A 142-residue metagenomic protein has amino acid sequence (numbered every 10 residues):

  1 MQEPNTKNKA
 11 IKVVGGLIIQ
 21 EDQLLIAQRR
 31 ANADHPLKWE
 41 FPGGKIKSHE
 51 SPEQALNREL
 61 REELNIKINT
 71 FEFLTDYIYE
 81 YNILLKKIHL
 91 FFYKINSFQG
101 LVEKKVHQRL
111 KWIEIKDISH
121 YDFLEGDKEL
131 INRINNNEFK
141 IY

Functional and structural regions predicted by a protein language model:
Q2-L25, K45: Conserved N-terminal beta-strand and adjoining loop/helix that marks the start of the Nudix/MutT-like hydrolase domain
K12-V14, D22, I88-F91, Q108: Change "...and in nucleic-acid phosphodiester-cleaving endonucleases..." to "...and in nucleic-acid processing enzymes
Q23-E62: Conserved Nudix-box catalytic region and its N-terminal flanking loop in Nudix hydrolases and closely related
E63-T70: Short secondary-structure junctions
K67, Y77-L101, K111, I115: Active-site-adjacent beta-strand/loop module that shapes the phosphate/pyrophosphate-binding cleft
F92-K94, V102-I134: NUDIX/MutT-family hydrolases
